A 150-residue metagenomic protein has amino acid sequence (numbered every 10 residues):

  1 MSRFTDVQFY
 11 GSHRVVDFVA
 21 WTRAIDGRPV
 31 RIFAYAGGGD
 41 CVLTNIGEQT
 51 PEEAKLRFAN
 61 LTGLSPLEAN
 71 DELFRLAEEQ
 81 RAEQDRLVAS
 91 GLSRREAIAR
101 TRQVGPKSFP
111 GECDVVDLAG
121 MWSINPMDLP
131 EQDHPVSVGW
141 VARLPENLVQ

Functional and structural regions predicted by a protein language model:
M1-I32, A36: Single conserved position on a long alpha-helix in the C-terminal lobe of the eukaryotic protein kinase
D26, R31-Q150: Long, compositionally biased intrinsically disordered terminal regions
